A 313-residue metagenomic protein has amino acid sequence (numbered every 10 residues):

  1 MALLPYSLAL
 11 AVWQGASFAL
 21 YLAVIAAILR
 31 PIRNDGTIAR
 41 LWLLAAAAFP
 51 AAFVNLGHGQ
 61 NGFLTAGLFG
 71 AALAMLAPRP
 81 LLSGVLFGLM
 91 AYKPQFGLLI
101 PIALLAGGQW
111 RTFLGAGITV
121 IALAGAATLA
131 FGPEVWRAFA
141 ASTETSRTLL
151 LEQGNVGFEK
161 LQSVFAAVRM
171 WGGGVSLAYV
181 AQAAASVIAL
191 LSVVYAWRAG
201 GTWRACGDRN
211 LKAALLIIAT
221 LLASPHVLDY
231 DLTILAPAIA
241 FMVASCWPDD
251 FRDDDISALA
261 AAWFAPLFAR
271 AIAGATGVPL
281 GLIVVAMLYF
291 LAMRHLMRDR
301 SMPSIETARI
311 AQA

Functional and structural regions predicted by a protein language model:
M1-L82, L104-A236, V243-A244, P248 (+1 more regions): Primarily membrane-embedded glycan-assembly and transfer machineries that use lipid-linked glycans
A46-A47, M90, G97-L98, I234 (+1 more regions): Hydrophobic alpha-helical transmembrane segments of integral membrane proteins, especially lipid-exposed positions
L76-P80, K93, F268-T276: Generic structural signal for short, solvent-exposed loop/turn connectors between secondary structure elements
F87-L104, P225-D231: Transmembrane helices and adjacent periplasmic/lumenal helix-loop junctions of polyprenol-phosphate-dependent
Y92-Q95, A122-A127, S257-A258: Membrane-embedded alpha-helical segments of transport systems, primarily multispan ion/solute transporters
F241-A313: Aromatic-enriched
